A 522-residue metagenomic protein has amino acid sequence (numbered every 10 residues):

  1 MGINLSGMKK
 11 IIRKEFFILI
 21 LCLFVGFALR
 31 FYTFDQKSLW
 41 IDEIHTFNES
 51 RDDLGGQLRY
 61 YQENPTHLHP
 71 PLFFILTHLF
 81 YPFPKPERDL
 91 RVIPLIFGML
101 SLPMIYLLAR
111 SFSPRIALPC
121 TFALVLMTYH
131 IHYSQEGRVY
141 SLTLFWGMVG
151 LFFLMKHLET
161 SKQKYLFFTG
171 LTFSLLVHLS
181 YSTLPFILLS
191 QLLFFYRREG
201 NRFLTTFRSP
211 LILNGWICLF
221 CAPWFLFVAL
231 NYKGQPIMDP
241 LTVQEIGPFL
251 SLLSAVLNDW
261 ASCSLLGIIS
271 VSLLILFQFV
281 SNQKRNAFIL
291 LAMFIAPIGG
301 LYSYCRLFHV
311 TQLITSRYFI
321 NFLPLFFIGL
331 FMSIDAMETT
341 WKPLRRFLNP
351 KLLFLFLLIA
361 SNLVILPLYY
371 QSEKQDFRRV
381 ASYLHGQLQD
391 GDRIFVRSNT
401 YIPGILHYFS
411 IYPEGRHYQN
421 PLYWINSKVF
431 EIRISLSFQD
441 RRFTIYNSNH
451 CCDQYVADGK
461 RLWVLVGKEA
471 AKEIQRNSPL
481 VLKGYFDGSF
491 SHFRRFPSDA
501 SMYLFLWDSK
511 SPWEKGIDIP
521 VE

Functional and structural regions predicted by a protein language model:
M1-S6, V25: Disordered, low-complexity tails and leader-like regions
G2, K10-I11, L358: Generic short N-terminal amphipathic or hydrophobic helices
G7-L19: N-terminal membrane topogenic signal
I11-K14, L344-P350: Bacterial N-terminal signal peptides that target proteins for export
C22, G26-T340, N349, F354-V521: Membrane-proximal helix-loop-helix interfaces that form the catalytic/acceptor-binding platform of multi-pass membrane
